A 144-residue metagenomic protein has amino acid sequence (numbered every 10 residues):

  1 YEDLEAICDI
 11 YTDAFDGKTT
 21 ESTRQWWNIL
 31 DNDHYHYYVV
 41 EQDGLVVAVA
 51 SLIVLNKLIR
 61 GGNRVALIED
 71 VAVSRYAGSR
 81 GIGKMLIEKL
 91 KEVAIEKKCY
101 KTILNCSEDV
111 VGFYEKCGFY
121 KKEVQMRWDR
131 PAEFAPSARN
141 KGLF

Functional and structural regions predicted by a protein language model:
Y1-E21, E41, S137-F144: Short amphipathic alpha-helix that is part of the acyltransferase structural core
K18-Y37, K57: Active-site rim helix/loop that mediates acceptor-substrate recognition in acyltransferases
V39, L45-V54, L67, A72: Conserved beta-strand in the GNAT
L55-I68, G78: A conserved beta-turn-beta hairpin within the catalytic core of GNAT-like acetyltransferases that forms part
V73, S79-E92: Conserved acetyl-CoA-binding loop-helix of GNAT-fold acetyltransferases
I87, A94-S107: Conserved GNAT acetyl-CoA-binding A-motif
T102-G112, R127-A132: Conserved beta-strand-loop-alpha-helix junction that forms the acyl-donor binding cleft
E115-Q125: Conserved acetyl-CoA-binding loop of GNAT-fold acetyltransferases
